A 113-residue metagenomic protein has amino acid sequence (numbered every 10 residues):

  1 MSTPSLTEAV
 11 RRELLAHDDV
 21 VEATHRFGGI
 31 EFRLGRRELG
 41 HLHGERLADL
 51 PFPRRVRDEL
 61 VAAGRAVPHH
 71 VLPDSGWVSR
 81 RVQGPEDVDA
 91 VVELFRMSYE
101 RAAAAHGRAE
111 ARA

Functional and structural regions predicted by a protein language model:
M1-A113: Charge-dense, helix-prone N-terminal extensions
